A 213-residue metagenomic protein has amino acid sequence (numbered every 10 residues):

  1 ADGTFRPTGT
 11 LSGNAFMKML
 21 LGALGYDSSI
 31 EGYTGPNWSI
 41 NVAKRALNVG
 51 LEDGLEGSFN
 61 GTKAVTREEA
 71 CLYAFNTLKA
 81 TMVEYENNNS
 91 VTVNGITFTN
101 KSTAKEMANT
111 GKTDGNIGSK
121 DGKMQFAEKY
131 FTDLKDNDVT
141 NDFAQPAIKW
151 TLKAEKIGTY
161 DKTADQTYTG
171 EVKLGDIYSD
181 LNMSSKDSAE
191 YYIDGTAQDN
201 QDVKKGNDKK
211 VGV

Functional and structural regions predicted by a protein language model:
A1-D180: N-terminal propeptides
Y160-V211: Long, low-hydrophobicity ectodomains and other hydrophilic envelope-associated domains
